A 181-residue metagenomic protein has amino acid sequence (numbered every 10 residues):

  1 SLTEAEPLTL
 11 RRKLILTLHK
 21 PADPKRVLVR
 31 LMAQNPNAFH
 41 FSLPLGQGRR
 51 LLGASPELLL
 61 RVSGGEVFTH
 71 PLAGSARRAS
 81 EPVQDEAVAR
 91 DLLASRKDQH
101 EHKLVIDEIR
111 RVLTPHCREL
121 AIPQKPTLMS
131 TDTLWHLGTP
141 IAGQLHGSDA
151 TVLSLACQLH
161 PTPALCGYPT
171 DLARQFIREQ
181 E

Functional and structural regions predicted by a protein language model:
S1-L58, H102-V105, I109, H116 (+3 more regions): Active-site pocket-lining segments that scaffold enzyme catalytic pockets across diverse folds
R12, L16-H19, F68-E179: Contiguous alpha-helical scaffold segments within structured protein domains that host functional hotspots
Q34, Q180-E181: Secondary-structure transition/capping motifs at alpha-helix termini and the adjoining loop/turn into the next element
R50, E66-V67: Hydrophobic residues embedded in beta-strands of well-ordered beta-sheets
V62-G64: Generic beta-strand structural signal
